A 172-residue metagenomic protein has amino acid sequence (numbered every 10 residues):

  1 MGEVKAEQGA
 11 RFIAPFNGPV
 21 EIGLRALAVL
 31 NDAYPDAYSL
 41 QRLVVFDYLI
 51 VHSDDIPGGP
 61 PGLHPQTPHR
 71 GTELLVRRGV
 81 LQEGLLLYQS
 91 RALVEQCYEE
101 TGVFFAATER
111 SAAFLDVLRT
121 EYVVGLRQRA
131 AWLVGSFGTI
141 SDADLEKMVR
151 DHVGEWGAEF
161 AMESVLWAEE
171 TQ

Functional and structural regions predicted by a protein language model:
G2-T72: Short, amphipathic alpha-helical interface elements at domain boundaries that mediate macromolecular binding
L30-A33, L49-I50, Y88, L118 (+1 more regions): Generic structural signal for hydrophobic core residues of well-folded globular domains
L74-S90: Short amphipathic alpha-helical interaction segments
Q89-E99: A short, conserved structural fragment
T101-T108: Minor-groove-contacting beta-hairpin "wing" of winged helix-turn-helix DNA-binding domains
R110-D142, W156-E163: Short, amphipathic alpha-helical interaction segments positioned at domain boundaries
A143-K147: Non-catalytic interaction/clamp surfaces of large macromolecular machines
H152-Q172: C-terminal regulatory/oligomerization modules of transcriptional regulators
